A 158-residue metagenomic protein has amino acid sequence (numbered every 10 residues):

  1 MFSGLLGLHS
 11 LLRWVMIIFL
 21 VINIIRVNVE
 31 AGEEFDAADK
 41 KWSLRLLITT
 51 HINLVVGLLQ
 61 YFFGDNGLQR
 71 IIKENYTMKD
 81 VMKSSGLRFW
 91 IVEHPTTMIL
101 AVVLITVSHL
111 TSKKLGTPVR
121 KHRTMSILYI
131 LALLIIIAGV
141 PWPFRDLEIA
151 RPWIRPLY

Functional and structural regions predicted by a protein language model:
M1-Y158: Membrane-embedded alpha-helical bundles that constitute the cytochrome b-like, heme-associated redox core of multi-pass
